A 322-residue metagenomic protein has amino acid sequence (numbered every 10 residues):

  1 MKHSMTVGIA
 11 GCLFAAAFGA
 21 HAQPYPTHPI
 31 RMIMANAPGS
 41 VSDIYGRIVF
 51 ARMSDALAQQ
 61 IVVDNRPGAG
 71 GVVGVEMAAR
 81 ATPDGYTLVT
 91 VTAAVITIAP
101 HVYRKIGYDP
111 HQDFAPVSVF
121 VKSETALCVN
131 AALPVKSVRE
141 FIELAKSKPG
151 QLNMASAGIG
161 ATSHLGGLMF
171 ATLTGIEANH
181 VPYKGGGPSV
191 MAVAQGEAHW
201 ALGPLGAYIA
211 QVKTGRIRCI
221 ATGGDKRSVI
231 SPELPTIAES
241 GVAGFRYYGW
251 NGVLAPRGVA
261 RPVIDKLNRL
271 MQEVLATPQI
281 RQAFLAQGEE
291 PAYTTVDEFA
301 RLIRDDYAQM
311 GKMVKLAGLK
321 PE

Functional and structural regions predicted by a protein language model:
M1-I9: Bacterial N-terminal signal peptides that target proteins for export
A15-G19: N-terminal signal peptide c-region/cleavage motif recognized by signal peptidases
A22-Q112, G150-N153, I159, L173-L202 (+3 more regions): N-terminal (or domain-start) structured segment
T27-P29, L173-T174, E239, R261-E322: An extracytoplasmic/periplasmic, membrane-proximal ligand-sensing/linker region
A37-G39, A93-A94, K122, N130-V135 (+5 more regions): Short coil/turn segments
M53, M77-Y86, H101-P188, W200 (+2 more regions): Hinge/capping helix and adjacent helix->loop/strand transition within the periplasmic-binding protein
V95-K105, H164, M169-L173, W200-L234 (+1 more regions): A ligand-binding cleft/hinge motif common to bilobed small-molecule-binding domains
